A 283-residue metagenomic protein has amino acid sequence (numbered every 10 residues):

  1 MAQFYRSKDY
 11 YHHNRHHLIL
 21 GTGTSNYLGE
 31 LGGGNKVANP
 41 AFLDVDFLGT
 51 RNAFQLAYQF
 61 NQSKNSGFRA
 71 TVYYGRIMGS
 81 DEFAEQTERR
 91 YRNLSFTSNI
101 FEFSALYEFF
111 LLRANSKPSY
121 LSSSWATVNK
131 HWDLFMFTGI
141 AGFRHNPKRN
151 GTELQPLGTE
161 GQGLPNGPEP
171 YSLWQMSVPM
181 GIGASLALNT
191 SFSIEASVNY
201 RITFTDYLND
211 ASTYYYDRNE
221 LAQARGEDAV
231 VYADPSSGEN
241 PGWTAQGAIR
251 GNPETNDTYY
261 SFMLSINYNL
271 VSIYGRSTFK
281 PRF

Functional and structural regions predicted by a protein language model:
M1-I19, N115-K130, A248-T255, I273-F283: Outer-membrane beta-barrel biogenesis signature
Y5-R6, A38-D44, E88-F96, L121-W125 (+2 more regions): Extracellular loop and loop/strand-boundary signature of outer-membrane beta-barrel proteins
K8, L20-T24, L56-F60, A105-F109 (+4 more regions): Residues on the lipid-exposed face of transmembrane beta-strands in outer-membrane beta-barrel proteins
N14, L48-N52, N99-F103, K130-W132 (+2 more regions): Residues that define the transmembrane beta-barrel architecture of outer-membrane proteins
T24-A53, A57: Surface-exposed strand-loop-strand hairpins of Gram-negative outer-membrane beta-barrel proteins
L28-G29, N65-F68, R113-N115, S191-I194 (+1 more regions): Repeated loop/turn-to-beta-strand initiation elements of outer-membrane beta-barrel proteins
K64-S66, V72-P156: Gram-negative (and chloroplast) outer-membrane scaffold detector with strong preference for beta-barrel transmembrane
N189-F283: Predominantly the C-terminal beta-signal and adjacent terminal strand-loop region of outer-membrane beta-barrel
